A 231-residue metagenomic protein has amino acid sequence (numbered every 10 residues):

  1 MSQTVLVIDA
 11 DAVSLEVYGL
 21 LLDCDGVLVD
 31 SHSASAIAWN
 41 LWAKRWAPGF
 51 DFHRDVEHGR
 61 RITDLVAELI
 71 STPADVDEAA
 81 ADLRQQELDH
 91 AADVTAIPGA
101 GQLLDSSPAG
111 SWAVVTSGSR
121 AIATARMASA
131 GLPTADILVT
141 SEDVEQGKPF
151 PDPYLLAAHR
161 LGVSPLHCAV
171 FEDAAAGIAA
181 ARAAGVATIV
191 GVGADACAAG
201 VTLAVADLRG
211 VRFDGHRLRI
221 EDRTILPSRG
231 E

Functional and structural regions predicted by a protein language model:
M1-V17, R120-E231: Asp-based, Mg2+/Mn2+-dependent phosphohydrolase catalytic module
S2-P108, S119-A121: N-terminal helical cap/lid subdomain that shapes the substrate entry/recognition surface in HAD-like hydrolases
H53, V115-S117, F171: Structural motif
A96, V115, Q146: Residue-level marker of regulatory loop/turn positions in helix-turn-helix DNA-binding domains and in histidine
D105-S111, G162-P165: Short, surface-exposed connector motifs at secondary-structure boundaries
S111-A113, T188: Proline-centered loop/turn at the N-terminus of a beta-strand
A113-V115, A158: Short coil/turn motifs at helix boundaries and re-entrant loops, enriched in small/polar and proline residues
